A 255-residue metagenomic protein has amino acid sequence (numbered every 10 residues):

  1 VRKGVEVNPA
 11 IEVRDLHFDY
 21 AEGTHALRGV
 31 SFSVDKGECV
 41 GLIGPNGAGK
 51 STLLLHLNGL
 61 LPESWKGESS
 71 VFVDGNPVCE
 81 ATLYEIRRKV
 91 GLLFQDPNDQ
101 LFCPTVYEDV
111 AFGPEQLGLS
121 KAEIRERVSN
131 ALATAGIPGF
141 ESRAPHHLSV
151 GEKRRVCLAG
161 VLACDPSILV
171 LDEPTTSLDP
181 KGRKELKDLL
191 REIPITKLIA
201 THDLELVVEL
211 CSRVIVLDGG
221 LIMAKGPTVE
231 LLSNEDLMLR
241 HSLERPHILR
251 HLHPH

Functional and structural regions predicted by a protein language model:
I43-P45: The feature captures the beta-strand-to-loop junction immediately N-terminal to the Walker
A122-F140: Conserved ABC ATPase "signature" region
A144-L148, E152: Conserved ABC ATPase signature
L169-D172: Catalytic Walker B motif of ABC-type/P-loop ATPase nucleotide-binding domains
T201-H202: H-loop/switch region of ABC-family ATPase nucleotide-binding domains
V207-E209: A short, surface-exposed alpha-helical micro-motif characterized by mixed small hydrophobic and charged/polar residues
L221-E244: Conserved beta-strand-loop-alpha-helix hinge in the C-terminal portion of ABC ATPase nucleotide-binding domains
